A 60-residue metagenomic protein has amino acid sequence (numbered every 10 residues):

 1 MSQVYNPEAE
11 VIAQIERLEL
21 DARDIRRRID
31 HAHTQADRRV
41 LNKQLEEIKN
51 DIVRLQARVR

Functional and structural regions predicted by a protein language model:
M1-Q3: Short, charge-rich amphipathic alpha-helices with coiled-coil/heptad character
N6-Q14: A ubiquitous short alpha-helical element
Q14-R60: Short, charge-rich amphipathic interface segments used for partner binding and complex assembly
